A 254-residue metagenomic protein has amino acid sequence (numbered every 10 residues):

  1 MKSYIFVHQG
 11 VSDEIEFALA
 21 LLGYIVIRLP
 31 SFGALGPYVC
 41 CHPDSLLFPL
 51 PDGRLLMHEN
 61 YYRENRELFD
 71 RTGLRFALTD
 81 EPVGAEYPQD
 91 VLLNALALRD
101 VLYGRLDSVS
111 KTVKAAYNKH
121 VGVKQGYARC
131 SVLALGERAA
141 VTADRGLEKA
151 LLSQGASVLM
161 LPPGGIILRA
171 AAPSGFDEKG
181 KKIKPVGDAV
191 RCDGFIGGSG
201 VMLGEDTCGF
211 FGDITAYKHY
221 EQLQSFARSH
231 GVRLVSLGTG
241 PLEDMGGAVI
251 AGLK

Functional and structural regions predicted by a protein language model:
M1-K254: Histidine/cysteine-enriched polar flanking segments
